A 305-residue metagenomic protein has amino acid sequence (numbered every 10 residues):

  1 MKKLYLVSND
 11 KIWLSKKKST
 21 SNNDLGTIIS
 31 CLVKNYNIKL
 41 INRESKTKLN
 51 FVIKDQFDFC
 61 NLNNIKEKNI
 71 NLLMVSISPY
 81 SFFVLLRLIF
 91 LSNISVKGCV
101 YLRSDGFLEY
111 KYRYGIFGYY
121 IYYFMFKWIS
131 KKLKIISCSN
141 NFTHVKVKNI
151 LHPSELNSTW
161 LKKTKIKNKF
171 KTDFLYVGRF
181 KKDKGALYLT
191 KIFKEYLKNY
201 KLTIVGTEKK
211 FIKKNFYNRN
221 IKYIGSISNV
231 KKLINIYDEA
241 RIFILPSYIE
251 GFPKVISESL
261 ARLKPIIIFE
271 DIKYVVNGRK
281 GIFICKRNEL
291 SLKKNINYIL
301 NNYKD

Functional and structural regions predicted by a protein language model:
N23, R179-E195, I212: A conserved mid-protein helix/loop that constitutes part of the nucleotide-sugar donor-binding site
E109, Y119-K162: A short, active-site helix/loop in glycosyltransferases that binds the activated sugar's phosphate group
K213-I227: Nucleotide-activated donor-binding/catalytic signature segment of Leloir-type glycosyltransferases, i.e., the conserved
N235-A240: Short alpha-helical donor nucleotide-sugar binding micro-motif in glycosyltransferases
R241, L263: A short alpha->beta transition loop at the rim of the catalytic pocket in nucleotide-sugar-dependent
Y248: Aromatic "clamp/platform" in nucleotide-sugar-dependent glycosyltransferases that forms part of the donor/acceptor
P265-I268: Short hydrophobic beta-strand element within catalytic cores of glycosyltransferases and related nucleotide-activated
I282-L290, Y298-Y303: Conserved acidic donor-binding segment of nucleotide-sugar-dependent glycosyltransferases
